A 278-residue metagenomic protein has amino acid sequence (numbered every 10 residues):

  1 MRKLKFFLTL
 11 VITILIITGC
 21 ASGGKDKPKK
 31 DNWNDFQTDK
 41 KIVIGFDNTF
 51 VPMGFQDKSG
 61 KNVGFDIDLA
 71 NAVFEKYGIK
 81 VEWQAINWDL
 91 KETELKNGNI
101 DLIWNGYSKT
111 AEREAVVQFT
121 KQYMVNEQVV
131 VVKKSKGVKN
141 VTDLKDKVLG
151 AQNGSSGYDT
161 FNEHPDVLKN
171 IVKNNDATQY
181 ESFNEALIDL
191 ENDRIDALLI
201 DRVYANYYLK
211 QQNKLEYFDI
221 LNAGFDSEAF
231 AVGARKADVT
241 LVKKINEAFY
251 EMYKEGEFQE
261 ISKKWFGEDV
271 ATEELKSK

Functional and structural regions predicted by a protein language model:
I16-G19: C-terminal motif of bacterial Sec signal peptides marking the signal peptidase cleavage site
A21, I67-K76, T142, D146-V148 (+3 more regions): Extended ligand-binding regions for polar small-molecule ligands
D26-G106, E255: Extracytoplasmic small-molecule ligand-binding "clamshell" domains of the periplasmic binding protein/Venus flytrap
N48, V125-V132, R202, K210-E247 (+1 more regions): Periplasmic-binding protein-like
Q56, A70-G78, G157-Q179, L209-K214: Ligand-binding cleft/hinge of the Venus flytrap
N71, K80-D143: Acidic, polar ligand-binding/catalytic clefts
Q84-A85, D89-L102, V116-Q118, T142-K145 (+2 more regions): Short helices/loops that flank or line small-molecule/ion binding pockets
L90, Y107-A115, T160-E163, I188-N192 (+1 more regions): A ligand-binding cleft/hinge motif common to bilobed small-molecule-binding domains
